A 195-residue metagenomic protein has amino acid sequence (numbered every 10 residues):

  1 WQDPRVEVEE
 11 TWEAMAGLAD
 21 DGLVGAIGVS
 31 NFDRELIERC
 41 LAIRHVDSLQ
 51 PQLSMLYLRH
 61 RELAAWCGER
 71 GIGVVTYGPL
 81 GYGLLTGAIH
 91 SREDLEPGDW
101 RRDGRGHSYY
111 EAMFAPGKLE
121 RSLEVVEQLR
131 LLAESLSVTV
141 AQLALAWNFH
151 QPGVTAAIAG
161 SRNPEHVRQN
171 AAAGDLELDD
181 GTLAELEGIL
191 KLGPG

Functional and structural regions predicted by a protein language model:
Q2-G193: Beta/alpha (TIM)-barrel catalytic core signal, keyed to glycine-rich beta->alpha loops juxtaposed to Asp/Glu that bind
